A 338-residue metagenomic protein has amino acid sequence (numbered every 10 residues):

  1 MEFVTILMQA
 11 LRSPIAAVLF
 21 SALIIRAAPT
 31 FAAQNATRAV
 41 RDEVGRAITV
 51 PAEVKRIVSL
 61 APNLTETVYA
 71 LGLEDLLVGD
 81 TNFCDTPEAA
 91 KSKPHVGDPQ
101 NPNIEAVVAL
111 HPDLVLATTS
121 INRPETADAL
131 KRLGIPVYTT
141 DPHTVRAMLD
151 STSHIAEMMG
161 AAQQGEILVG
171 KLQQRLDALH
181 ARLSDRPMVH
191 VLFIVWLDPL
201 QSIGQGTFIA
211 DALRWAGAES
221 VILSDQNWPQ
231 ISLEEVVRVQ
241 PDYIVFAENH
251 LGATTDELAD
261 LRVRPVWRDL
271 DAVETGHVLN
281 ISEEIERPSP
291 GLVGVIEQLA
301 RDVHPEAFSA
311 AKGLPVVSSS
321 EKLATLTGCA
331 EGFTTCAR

Functional and structural regions predicted by a protein language model:
F3-V18: Bacterial N-terminal signal peptides that target proteins for export
A16-R26: Bacterial N-terminal signal peptides
A27-A32: Boundary at the C-terminal end of the N-terminal hydrophobic targeting segment
T37, K55-I121, T126, V221-S224 (+1 more regions): A short, structured surface patch at a secondary-structure boundary
T37-V40, R46-A47, D113-L114, P124-Q201 (+3 more regions): Extracytoplasmic substrate-binding proteins
A61, T119-S120, V195, D225-W228 (+2 more regions): Short secondary-structure boundary segments
T81, G206-P229, E248, T275 (+1 more regions): His/Asp/Glu-enriched short active-site or ligand-binding loop at hydrolase and phosphoryl-transfer sites
N101-S120, I135, S232-N249: Proline-aspartate-enriched helix->loop->beta-strand connector
